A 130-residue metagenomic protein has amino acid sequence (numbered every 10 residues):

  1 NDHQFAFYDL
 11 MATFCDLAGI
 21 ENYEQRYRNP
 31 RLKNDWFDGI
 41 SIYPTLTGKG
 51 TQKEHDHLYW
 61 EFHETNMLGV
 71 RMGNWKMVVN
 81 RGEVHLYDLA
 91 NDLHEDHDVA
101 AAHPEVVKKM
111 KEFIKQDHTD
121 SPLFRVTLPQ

Functional and structural regions predicted by a protein language model:
D2-L89, D120-F124: C-terminal cap/loop subdomain of S1 sulfatases and analogous C-terminal strand-loop tails that border
A12, D16, K108, E112-Q116: A broad, structural surface signal
L89, V99-V107, K111: C-terminal structured subdomain/cap of oxidoreductase catalytic cores
D92: Intrinsically disordered, low-complexity polar regions and short flexible loop motifs
E95-D96: Adenylate-forming
K111-P129: Charge-dense polyanion-binding interfaces
